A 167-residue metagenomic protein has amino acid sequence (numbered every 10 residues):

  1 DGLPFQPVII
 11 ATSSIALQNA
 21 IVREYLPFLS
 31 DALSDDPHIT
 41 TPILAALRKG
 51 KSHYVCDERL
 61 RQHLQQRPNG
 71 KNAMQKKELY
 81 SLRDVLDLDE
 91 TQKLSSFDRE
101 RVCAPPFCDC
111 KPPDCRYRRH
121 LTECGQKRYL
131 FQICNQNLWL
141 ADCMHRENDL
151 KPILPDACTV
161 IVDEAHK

Functional and structural regions predicted by a protein language model:
G2-Q132, Q136-N137: A substrate-engagement module of RecA-like helicase motors
I21, D142-E147, H166-K167: Conserved ATPase-coupling elements of RecA-like P-loop NTPase cores
L121-G125, N137-P155: Conserved helix/coil segment N-terminal to the catalytic DExD/H
L154-K167: SF2 helicase catalytic motif II
